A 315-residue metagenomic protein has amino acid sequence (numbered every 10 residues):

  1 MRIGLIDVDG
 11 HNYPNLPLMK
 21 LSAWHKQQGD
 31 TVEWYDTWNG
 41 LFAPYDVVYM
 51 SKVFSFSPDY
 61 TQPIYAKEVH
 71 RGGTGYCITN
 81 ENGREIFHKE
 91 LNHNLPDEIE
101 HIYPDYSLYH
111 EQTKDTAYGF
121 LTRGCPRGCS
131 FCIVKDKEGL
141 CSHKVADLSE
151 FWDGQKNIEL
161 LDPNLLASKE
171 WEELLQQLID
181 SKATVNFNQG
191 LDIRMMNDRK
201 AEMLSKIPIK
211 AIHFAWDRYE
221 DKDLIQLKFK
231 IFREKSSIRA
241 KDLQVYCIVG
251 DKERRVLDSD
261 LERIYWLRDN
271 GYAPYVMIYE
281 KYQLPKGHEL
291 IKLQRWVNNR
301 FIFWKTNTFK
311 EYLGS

Functional and structural regions predicted by a protein language model:
M1-G4, T31, D115, G128 (+1 more regions): Residues that mark the start of a beta-strand
M1-R71, G75-N80: A short, structured N-terminal alpha-helical element that caps or precedes a catalytic domain
G4-I6, G10, Y49-V53, I133-K230 (+2 more regions): Core AdoMet radical
K26, I179, Y265-D269: Anion (oxyanion) recognition and catalysis
G29, P44-D46, Y65-K67, A117 (+3 more regions): Short, well-ordered alpha-helix to beta-strand connector turns
V69-S107: Ser/Thr/Gly-rich flexible loops in soluble cytosolic domains mediating phosphotransfer, phosphorylation
E111-S149: Canonical Radical SAM [4Fe-4S] cluster-binding loop centered on the CxxxCxxC motif and its immediate flanking residues
K206, A211-H213, E220-S315: A structural motif corresponding to the C-terminal lobe/cap of the Radical SAM core domain
